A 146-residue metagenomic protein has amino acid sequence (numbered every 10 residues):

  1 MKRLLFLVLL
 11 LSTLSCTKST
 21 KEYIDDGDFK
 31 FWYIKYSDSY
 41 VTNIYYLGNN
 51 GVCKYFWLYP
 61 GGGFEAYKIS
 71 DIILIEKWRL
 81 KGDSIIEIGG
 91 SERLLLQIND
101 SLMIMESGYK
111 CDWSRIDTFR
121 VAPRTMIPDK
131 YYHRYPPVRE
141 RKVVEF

Functional and structural regions predicted by a protein language model:
L4-L14: Sec-dependent N-terminal signal peptides
C16-I72, K81, I85-F146: Lipid interaction determinants
